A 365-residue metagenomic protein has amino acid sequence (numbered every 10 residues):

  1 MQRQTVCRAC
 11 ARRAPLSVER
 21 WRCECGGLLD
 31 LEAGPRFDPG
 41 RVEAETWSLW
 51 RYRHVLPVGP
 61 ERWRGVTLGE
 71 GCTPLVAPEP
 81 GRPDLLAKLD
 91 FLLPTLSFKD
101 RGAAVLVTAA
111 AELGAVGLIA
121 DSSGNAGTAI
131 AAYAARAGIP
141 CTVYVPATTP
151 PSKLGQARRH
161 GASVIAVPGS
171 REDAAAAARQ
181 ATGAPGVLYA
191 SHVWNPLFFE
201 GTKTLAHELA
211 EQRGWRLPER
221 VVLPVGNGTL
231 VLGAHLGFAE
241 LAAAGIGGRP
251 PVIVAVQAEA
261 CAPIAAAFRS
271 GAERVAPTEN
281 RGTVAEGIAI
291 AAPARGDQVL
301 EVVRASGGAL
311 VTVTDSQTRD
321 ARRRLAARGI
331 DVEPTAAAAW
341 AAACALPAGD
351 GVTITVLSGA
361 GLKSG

Functional and structural regions predicted by a protein language model:
M1-G365: PLP-dependent amino-acid enzyme catalytic core
